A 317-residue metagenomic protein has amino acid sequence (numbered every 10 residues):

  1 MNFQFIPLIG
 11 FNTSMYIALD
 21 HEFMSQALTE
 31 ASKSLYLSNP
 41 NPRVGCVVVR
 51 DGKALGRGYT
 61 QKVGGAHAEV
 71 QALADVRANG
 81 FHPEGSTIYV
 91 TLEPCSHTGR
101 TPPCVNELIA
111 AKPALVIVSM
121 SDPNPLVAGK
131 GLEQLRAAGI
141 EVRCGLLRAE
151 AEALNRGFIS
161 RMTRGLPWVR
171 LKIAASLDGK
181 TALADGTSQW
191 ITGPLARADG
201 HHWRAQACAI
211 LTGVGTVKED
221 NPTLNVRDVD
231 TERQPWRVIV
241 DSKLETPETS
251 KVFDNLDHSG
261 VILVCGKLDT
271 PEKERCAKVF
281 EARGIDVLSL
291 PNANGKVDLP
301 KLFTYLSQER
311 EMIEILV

Functional and structural regions predicted by a protein language model:
F5: Cationic, low-complexity basic patches in intrinsically disordered or flexible, solvent-exposed regions
D20-N39, R161: Short, basic/aromatic recognition patches
A27, G45, C95, L135 (+5 more regions): Residue-level signal for inorganic ion chemistry
V44-R50, I173-A174: Short beta-strand scaffold segments in enzyme catalytic cores
V48-E150, W236, I262, G266-D269: Zn2+-dependent cytidine deaminase-like catalytic core
S160, W168-L177, T181-E311: Active-site ligand-binding patch in enzyme domains
I313-I315: Helical hairpin unit composed of two closely spaced alpha helices linked by a short loop
